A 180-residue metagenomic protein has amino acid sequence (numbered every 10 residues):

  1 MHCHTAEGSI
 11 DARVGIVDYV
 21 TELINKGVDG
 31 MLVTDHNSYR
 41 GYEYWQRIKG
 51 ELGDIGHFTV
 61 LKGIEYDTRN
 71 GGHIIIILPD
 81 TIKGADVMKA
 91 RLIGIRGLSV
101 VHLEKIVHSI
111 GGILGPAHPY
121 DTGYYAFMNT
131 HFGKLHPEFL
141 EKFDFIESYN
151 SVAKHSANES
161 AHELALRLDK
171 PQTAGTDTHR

Functional and structural regions predicted by a protein language model:
M1-G8, P119-Y120, T176-T178: Histidine-centered catalytic micro-motifs
M1-R69, D169: An N-terminally biased module of ancient metal coordination in phosphate/nucleic-acid-related enzymes
V14-D18, M128-L135, E159-E163: Charged helix-capping and loop-helix junction motifs
E22-K26, V107, E138, A165: Generic structural signal for hydrophobic
T34, Y149, T176: Conserved residues at the C-terminal ends of beta-strands
Y42-S148, V152-A153: Extended substrate/RNA-proximal surfaces in nucleic-acid metabolism proteins
K170-R180: Short acidic/histidine-rich active-site segments
